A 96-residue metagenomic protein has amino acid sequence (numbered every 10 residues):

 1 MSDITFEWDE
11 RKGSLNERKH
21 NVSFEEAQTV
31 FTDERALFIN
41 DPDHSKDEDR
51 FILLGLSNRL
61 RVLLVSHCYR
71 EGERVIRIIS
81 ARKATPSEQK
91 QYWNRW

Functional and structural regions predicted by a protein language model:
M1-W96: Ribonuclease/tRNase effector modules and their secretory precursors
